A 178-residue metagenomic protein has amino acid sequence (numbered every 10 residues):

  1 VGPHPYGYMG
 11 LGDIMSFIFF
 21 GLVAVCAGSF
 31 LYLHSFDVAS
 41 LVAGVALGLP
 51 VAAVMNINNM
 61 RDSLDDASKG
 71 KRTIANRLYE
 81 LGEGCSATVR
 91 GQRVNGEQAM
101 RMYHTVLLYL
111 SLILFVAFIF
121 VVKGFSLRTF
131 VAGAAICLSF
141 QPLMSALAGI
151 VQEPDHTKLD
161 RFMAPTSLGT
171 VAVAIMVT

Functional and structural regions predicted by a protein language model:
V1-A39: Intramembrane alpha-helical segments
V1-M9, M55-S63, A146-E153: C-terminal ends of transmembrane helices
P3, M102-H156: Transmembrane helix-loop-helix
M9, P142-A174: Interfacial loop-to-transmembrane junctions
I14-I18, L41-V45, R101-V106, F130-A134: Hydrophobic alpha-helical transmembrane segments
I14-S29, N76, M163-V177: Small-residue-rich segments of transmembrane alpha-helices in multi-pass membrane proteins, especially helix faces
A24-V45, V116-F130, T178: Helix-coil boundary and interhelical linker segments in multi-pass alpha-helical membrane proteins
V51-Y109: Solvent-exposed interhelical
